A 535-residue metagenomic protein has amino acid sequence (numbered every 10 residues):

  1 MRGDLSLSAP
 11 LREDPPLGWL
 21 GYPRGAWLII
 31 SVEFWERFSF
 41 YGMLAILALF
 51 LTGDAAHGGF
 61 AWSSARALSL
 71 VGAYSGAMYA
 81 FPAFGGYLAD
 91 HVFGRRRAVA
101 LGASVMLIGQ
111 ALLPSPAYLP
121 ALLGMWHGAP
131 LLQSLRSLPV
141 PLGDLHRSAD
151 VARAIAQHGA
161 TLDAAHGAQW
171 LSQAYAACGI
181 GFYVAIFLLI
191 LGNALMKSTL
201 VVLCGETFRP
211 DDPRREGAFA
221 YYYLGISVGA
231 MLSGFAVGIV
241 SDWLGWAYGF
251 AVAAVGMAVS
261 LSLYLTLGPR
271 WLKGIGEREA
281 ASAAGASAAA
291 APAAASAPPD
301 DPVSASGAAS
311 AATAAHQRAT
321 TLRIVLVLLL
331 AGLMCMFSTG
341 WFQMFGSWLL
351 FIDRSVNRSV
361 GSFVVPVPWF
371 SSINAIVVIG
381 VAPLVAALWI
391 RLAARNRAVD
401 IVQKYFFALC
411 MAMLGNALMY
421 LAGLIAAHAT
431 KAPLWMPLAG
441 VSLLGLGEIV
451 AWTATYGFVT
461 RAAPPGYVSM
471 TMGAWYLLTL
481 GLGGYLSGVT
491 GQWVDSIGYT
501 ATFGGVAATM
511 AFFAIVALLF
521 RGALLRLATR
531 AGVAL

Functional and structural regions predicted by a protein language model:
M1-L28, L135-V151, P210-D212, E216 (+5 more regions): Intracellular loop-helix junctions on the cytosolic face of multi-pass helical membrane proteins
A45-R66, M344-F370: Short amphipathic helix-loop junctions that connect adjacent transmembrane helices in Major Facilitator Superfamily/SLC
S69-D90, S372-A387: Central cavity-lining transmembrane alpha-helices of secondary-active solute carriers, predominantly the Major
A77-Y79, R214-D242, G249-S260, S371-V378 (+1 more regions): Glycine-rich segments within core transmembrane alpha-helices of 12-TM secondary carriers
F81-V105, A111-P114: Conserved MFS/SLC helix-loop-helix module at the cytosolic interface between two early adjacent transmembrane helices
H91-A103, A154, R391-L409: Cytoplasmic membrane-interface "Motif A"-like loop-to-helix N-cap segments of 12-TM Major Facilitator Superfamily
S104-A177, L409-A429: C-terminal ends and interior cores of transmembrane alpha-helices in multi-pass membrane transporters/permeases
L195-R209, I449-A463: Intracellular juxtamembrane helix-capping segments at the cytosolic ends of symmetry-related transmembrane helices
